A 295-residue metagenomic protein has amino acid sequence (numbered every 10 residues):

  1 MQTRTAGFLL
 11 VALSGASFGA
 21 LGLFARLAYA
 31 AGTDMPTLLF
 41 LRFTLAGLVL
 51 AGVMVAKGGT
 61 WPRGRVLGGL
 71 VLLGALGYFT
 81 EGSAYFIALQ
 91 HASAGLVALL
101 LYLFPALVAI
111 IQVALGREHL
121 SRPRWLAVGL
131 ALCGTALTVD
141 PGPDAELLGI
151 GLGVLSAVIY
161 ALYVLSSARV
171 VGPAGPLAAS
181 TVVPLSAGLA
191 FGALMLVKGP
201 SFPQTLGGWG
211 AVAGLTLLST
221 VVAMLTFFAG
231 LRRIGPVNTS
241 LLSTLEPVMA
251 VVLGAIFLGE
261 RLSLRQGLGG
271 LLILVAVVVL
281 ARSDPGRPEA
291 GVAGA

Functional and structural regions predicted by a protein language model:
M1-L41, G142-R169, A190, V292-A295: Glycine-/small-residue-enriched transmembrane alpha-helix faces in small-molecule transporters and effluxers
G15, L41, G82, V97-L103 (+2 more regions): Helix-helix packing/entry segments at the starts of transmembrane helices
S17-F24, A51-L96, L100-L101, L137 (+1 more regions): Specific transmembrane alpha-helical segments of multi-pass solute transporters/efflux pumps, especially DMT/EamA
L23-M35, I87-Q90, A136-L148, M195-V212 (+1 more regions): Membrane-interface helix termini and inter-helical loops of multi-pass transporters
A25, A30-T80, L107-I111, I159-S166 (+4 more regions): Transmembrane alpha-helices of multi-pass small-molecule transport proteins
A28, L38, R42, A88 (+6 more regions): Hydrophobic/aromatic residues within transmembrane alpha-helices of multi-pass small-molecule transporters
V49-V55, W61, F104-L126, V248-L268: C-terminal transmembrane-helix exit sites in multi-pass transporters
L50, V71, L120-D140, F191 (+3 more regions): Hydrophobic transmembrane alpha-helices of multi-pass small-molecule transport proteins
